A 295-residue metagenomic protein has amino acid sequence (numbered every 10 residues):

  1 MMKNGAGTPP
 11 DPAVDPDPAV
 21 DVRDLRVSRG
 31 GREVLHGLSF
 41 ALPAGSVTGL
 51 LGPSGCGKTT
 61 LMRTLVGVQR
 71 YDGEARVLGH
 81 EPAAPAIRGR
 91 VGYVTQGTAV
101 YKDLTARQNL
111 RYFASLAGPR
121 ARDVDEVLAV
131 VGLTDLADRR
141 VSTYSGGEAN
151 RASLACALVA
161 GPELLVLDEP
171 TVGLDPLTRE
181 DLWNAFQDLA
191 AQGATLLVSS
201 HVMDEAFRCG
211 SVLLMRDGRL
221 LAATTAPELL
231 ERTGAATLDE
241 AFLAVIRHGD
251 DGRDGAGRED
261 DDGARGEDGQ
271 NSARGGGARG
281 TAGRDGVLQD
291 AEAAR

Functional and structural regions predicted by a protein language model:
V20-V22, L35, R88: Conserved structural motif at the start of ABC-family nucleotide-binding domains
V66: Helix-to-loop junction immediately C-terminal to a conserved catalytic motif
R70-I87: Conserved ABC transporter NBD signature motif
R111, S115, A121-L136: Conserved ABC ATPase "signature" region
L165-E169: Catalytic Walker B motif of ABC-type/P-loop ATPase nucleotide-binding domains
